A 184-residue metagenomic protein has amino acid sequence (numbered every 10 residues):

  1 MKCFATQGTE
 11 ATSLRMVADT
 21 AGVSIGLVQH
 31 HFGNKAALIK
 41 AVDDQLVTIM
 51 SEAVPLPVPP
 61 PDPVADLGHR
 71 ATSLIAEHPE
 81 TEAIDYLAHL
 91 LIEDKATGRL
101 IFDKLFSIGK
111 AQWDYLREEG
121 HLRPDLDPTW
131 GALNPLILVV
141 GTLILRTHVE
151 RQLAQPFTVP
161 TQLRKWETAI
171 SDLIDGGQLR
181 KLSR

Functional and structural regions predicted by a protein language model:
C3-A37, A41: Helix-turn-helix
A41, E52-L87, P128, A132: Hydrophobic alpha-helical connector segments
D43, V47, F102-F106, L163: Amphipathic, non-transmembrane alpha-helical scaffold segments
M50-V58, K95-H121, W130: Amphipathic alpha-helical packing segments from all-alpha helical-bundle domains
A76, S107-E119, I144-R184: C-terminal peripheral helix-coil segments that are non-catalytic and often amphipathic
A76-D103, T147-R151: Amphipathic alpha-helical segments used for helix-helix packing
P124: Short beta-strand "wing" residues that participate in macromolecule-binding interfaces
L133-L145: An amphipathic alpha-helical core segment
